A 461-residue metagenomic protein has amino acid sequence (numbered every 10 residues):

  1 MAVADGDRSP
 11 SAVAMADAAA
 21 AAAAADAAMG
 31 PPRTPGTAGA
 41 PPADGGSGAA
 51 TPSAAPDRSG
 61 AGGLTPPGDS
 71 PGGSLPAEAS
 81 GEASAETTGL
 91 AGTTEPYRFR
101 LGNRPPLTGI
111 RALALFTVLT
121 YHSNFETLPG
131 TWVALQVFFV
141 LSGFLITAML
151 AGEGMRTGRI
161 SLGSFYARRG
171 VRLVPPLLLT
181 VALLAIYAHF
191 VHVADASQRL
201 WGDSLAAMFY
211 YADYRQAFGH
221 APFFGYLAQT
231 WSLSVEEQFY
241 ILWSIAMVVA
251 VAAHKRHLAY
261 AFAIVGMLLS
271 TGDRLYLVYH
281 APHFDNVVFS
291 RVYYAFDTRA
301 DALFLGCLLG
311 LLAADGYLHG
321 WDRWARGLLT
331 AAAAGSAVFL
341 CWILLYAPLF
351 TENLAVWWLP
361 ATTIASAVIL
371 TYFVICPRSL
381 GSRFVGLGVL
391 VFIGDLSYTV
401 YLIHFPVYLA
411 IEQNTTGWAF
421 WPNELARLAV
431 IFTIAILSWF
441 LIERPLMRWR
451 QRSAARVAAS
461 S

Functional and structural regions predicted by a protein language model:
M1-A18, A27-G39: N-terminal acidic, proline/glycine-rich, low-complexity intrinsically disordered segments
R8-A12, A27, P56, P66 (+2 more regions): Intrinsically disordered, low-complexity segments enriched in serine/proline and basic residues
G68-N103: Short, Lys/Arg-rich, polar N-terminal cytosolic tail immediately upstream of the first transmembrane signal-anchor
G89-G109, L113-W132, I146-S164, I186-F190 (+5 more regions): Alpha-helical transmembrane segments in multi-pass integral membrane proteins
V137, V174, L178, I241-L242 (+3 more regions): Hydrophobic alpha-helical transmembrane segments
G163, A167-T180: Alpha-helical transmembrane segments of multi-pass membrane proteins
P222-V235: Individual transmembrane alpha-helix segments
